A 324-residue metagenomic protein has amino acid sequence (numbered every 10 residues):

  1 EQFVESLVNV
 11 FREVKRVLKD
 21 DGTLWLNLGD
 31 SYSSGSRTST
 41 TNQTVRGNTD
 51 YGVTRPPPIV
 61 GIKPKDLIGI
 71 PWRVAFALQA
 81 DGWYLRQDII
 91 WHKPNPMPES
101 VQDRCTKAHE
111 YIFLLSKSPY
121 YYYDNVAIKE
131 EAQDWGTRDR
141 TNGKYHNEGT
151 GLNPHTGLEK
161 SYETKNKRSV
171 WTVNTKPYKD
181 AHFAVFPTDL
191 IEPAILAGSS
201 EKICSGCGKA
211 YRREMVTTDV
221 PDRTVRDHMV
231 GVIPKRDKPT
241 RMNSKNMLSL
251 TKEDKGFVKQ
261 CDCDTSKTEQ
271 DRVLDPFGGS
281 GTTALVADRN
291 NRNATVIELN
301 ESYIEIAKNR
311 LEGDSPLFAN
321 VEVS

Functional and structural regions predicted by a protein language model:
E1-E312: Core catalytic lobe of class I
K308-S324: S-adenosyl-L-methionine
